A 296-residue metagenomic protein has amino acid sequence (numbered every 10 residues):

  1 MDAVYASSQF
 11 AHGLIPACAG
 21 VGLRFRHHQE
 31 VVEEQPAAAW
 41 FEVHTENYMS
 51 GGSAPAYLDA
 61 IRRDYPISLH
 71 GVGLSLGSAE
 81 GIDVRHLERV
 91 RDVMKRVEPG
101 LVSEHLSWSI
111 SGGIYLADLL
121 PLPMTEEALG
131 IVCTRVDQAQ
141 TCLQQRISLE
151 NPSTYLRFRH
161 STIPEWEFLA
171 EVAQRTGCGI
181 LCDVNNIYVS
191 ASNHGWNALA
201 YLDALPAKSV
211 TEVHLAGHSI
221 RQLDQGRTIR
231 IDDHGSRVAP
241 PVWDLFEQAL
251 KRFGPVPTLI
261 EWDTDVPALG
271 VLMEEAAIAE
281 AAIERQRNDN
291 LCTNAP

Functional and structural regions predicted by a protein language model:
M1-D92: N-terminal pre-domain/capping segments
H28-Q29, H44-A54, S75-R85, Y155-I163 (+3 more regions): Acidic-and-aromatic substrate-binding clefts and catalytic sites of carbohydrate-active enzymes
E30-P36, G52-L69, R85-G100, Q140-C142 (+3 more regions): Acidic (Asp/Glu)-rich catalytic clusters
F41, V102, D183, V213 (+1 more regions): Conserved, mostly hydrophobic/aromatic
S50, G81, L119-T125, L129 (+1 more regions): Gly/Pro-rich active-site loop or hairpin
R85-I180: Active-site acidic/histidine proton-transfer and metal-coordination neighborhood in alpha/beta enzyme cores
P257-D263: Conserved active-site loop/cleft motifs that coordinate metal ions or position small ligands
L269-C292: C-terminal helical cap(s) of enzyme catalytic domains, especially alpha/beta-barrels
